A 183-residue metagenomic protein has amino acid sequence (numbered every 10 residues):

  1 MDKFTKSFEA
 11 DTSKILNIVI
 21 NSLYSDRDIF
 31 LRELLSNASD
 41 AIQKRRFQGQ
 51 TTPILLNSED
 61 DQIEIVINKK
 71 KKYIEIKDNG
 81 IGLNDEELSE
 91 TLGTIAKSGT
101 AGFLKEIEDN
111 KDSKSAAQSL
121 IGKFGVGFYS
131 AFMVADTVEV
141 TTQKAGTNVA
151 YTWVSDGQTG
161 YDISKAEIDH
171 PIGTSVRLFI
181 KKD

Functional and structural regions predicted by a protein language model:
M1-I180: GHKL (Bergerat-fold) ATPase N-terminal catalytic module, capturing the glycine-rich phosphate-binding loop and acidic
